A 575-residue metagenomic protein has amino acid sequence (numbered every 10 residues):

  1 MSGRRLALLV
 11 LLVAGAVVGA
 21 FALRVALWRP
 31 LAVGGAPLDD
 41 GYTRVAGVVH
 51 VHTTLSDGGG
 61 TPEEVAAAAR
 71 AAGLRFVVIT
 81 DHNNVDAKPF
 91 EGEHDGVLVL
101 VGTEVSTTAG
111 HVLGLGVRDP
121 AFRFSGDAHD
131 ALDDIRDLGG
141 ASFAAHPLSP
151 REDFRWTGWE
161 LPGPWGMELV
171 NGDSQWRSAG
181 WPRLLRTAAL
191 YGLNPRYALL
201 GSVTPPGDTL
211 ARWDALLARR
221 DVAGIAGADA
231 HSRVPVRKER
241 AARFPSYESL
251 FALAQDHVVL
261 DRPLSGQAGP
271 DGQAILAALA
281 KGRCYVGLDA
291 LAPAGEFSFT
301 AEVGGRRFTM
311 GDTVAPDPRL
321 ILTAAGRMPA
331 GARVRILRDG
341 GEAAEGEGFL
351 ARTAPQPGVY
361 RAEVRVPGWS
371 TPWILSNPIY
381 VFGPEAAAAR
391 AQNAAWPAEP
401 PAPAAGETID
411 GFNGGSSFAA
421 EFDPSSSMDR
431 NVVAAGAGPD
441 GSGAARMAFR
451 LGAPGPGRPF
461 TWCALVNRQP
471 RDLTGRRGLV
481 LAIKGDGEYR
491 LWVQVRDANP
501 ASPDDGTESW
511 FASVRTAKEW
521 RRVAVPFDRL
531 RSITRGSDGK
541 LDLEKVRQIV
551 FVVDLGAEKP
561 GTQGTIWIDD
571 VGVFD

Functional and structural regions predicted by a protein language model:
S2-L38, A218-G224, A228-P403: C-terminal functional module detector
P30-Y191, G201-A215, R219, G227 (+2 more regions): A metal-dependent hydrolase metal-coordination microenvironment
T54-G60, R177, G266-P270, L288 (+2 more regions): Short, solvent-exposed loop/turn elements at domain surfaces
D81, N171, D229, V366 (+5 more regions): Residues that line or immediately flank small-molecule/substrate-binding pockets and catalytic motifs
D95, T108-G110, L138, G163 (+13 more regions): Residues that flank catalytic or metal-binding motifs in active/ligand-binding sites
R151-D153, Q175-S178, R233-V236, R490-L491 (+2 more regions): Short catalytic/ligand-binding loop motif for oxyanion handling, primarily in non-cytosolic enzymes, centered on
Y197-G201, P456: Surface-exposed cleft-lining segments at the edges of enzyme active sites
W396-D575: Beta-rich carbohydrate-recognition modules and glycan-binding surfaces
